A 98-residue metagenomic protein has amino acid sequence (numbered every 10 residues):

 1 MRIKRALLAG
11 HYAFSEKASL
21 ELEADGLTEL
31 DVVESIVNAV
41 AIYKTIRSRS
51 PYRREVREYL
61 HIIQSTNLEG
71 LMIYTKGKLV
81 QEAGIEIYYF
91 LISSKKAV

Functional and structural regions predicted by a protein language model:
M1-V98: Ribonuclease/tRNase effector modules and their secretory precursors
